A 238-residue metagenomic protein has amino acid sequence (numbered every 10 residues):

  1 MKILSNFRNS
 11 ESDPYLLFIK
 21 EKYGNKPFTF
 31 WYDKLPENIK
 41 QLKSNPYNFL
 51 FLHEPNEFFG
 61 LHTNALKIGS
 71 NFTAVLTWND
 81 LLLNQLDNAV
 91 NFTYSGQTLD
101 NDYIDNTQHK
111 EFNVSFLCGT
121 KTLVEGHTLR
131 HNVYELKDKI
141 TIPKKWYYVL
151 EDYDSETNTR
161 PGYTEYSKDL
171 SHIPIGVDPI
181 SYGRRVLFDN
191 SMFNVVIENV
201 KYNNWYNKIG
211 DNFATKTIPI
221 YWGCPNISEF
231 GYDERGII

Functional and structural regions predicted by a protein language model:
M1-I237: Nucleotide-sugar donor-binding catalytic core of glycosyltransferases
